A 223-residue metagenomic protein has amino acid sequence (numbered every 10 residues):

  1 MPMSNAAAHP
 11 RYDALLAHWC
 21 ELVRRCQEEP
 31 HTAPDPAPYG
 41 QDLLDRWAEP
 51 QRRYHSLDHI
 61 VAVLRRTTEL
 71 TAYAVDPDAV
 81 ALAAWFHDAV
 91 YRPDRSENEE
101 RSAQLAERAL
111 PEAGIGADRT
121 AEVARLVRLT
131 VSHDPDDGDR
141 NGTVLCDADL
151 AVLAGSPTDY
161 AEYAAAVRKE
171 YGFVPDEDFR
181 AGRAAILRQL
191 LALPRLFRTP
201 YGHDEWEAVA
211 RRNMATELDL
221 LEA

Functional and structural regions predicted by a protein language model:
P2-E29, A48-H55, R66-V75, F86 (+2 more regions): Divalent metal-dependent phosphate-bond-processing catalytic cores, especially two-metal-ion Mg2+/Mn2+ enzymes that act
L16-C20, A37-Q41, L64, A79 (+4 more regions): An amphipathic alpha-helix signature
Q27-R46, H59: Short alpha-helical hairpin
D35-Y39, V75-L82, G114-V127: Acidic/histidine metal-binding catalytic segments
R46, S102-D136, R188: Histidine- and acidic-residue-rich, metal-dependent catalytic cores
E49-H59, Y91-A103, A117: Active-site metal-coordination segments of metallo-dependent hydrolases
V63, P77-P93, S102, V127-V131: His-Asp-centered metal-binding catalytic motifs of divalent-metal-dependent phosphohydrolases/nucleases
D78, R95-N98, R119, D137: Secondary-structure capping and boundary motifs in well-ordered enzyme cores
